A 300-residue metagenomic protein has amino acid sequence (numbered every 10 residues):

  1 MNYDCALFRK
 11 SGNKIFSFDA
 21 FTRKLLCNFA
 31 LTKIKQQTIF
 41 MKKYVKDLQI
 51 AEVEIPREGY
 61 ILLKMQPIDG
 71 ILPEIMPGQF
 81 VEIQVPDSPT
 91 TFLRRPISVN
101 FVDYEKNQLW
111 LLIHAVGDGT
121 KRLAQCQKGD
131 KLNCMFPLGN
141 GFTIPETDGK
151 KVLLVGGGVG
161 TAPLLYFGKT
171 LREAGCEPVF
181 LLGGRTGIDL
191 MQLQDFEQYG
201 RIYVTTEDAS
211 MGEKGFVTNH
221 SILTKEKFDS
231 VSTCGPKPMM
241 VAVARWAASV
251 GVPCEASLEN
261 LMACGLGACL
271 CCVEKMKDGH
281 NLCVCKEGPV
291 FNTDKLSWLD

Functional and structural regions predicted by a protein language model:
N2-D4, D19: Acidic/polar hotspots within intrinsically disordered regions
L7-N13: Cationic, amphipathic, low-complexity segments that mediate targeting or membrane/lipid association
K42-K128: Ferredoxin-reductase
P86-S88, P137, K277: Short, surface-exposed secondary-structure boundary micro-motifs
D118-A263: FNR/FR-type flavoprotein reductase catalytic core
K237, E259-P289: Local cysteine-cluster metal-coordination motifs and their immediate loop/turn environment, predominantly Fe-S cluster
